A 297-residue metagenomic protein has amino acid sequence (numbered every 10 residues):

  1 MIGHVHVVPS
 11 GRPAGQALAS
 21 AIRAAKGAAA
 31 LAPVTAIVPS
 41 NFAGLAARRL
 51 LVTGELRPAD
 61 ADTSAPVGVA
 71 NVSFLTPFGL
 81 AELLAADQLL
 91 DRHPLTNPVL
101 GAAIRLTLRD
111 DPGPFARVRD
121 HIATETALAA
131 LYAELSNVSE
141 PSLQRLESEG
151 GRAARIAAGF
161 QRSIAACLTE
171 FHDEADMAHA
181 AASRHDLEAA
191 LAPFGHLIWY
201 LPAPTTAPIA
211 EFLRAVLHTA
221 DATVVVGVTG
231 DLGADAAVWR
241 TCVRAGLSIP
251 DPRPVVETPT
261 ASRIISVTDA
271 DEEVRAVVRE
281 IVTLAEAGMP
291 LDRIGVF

Functional and structural regions predicted by a protein language model:
M1, L143-L168, A236-E257: Short, compositionally biased "basic patch" segments
M1-I37, N41, H185-D186, T241-F297: Helicase P-loop NTPase motor core
H6-S10, A14, I164-R214, I265-V274 (+1 more regions): PLD-like (HKD) phosphodiesterase/transphosphatidyltransferase domain
L31-V34, V67-V72, P193-G195, T219-A222 (+2 more regions): Short glycine-/polar-rich loops that comprise or flank the Walker A/P-loop and associated switch/sensor motifs
V38-A46, L51-P193, A207: Basic/charged alpha-beta structural segments of nucleotide/phosphate-handling enzymes
L45-L50, L84-D87, A207-R214, G233-R240 (+1 more regions): A short acidic (Asp/Glu
R48-L56, R214, H218, R279-E286: Short, well-ordered alpha-helices that flank and scaffold nucleotide-derived cofactor binding pockets
L191, L197-G246: Extended, H/D-rich, highly charged conserved domains that either
